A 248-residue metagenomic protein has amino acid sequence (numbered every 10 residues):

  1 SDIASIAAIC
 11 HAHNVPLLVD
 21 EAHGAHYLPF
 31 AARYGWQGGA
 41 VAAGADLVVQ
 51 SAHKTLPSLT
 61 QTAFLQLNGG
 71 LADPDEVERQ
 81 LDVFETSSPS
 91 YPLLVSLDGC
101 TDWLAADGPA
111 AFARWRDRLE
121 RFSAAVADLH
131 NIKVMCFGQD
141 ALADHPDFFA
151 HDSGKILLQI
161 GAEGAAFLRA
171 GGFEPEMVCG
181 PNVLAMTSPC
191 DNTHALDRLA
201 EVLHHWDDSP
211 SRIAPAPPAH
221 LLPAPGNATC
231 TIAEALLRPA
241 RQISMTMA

Functional and structural regions predicted by a protein language model:
S1-C136: Conserved PLP-enzyme active-site core in the AAT-like
A124-A248: Conserved C-terminal alpha-helix-loop-beta "cap" of PLP-dependent enzymes that closes/shapes the active-site mouth
